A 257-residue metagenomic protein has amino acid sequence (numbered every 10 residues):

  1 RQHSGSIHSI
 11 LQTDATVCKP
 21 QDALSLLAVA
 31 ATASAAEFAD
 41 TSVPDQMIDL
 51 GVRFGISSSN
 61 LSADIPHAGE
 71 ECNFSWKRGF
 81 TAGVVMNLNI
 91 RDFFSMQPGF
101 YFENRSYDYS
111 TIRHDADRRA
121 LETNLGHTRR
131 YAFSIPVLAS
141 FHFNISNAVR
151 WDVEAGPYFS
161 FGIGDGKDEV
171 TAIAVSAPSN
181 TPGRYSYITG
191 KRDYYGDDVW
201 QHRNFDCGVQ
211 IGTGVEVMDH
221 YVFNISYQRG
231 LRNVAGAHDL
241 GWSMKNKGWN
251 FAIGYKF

Functional and structural regions predicted by a protein language model:
R1-Q46: Cleavable N-terminal export/targeting peptides
L27, A31-G51, V170-I173, I188-G196 (+1 more regions): Outer-membrane beta-barrel biogenesis signature
A35-G83, R150, V175, K256-F257: Short glycine/proline- and aromatic-enriched beta-strand/turn motifs that initiate or cap beta-hairpins
D45, R91, E103, N144-A148 (+1 more regions): Outer-membrane beta-barrel channels and translocator barrels
V52-S58, F100-N104, V153-F161, V215 (+2 more regions): Transmembrane beta-barrel strands of outer-membrane/channel proteins
N60-K77, R105-A132, G162-D206, N233-G248: Extracellular/periplasm-exposed beta-strand and loop segments of Gram-negative cell-envelope proteins, dominated by
F94-M96, D219-I225: Repeated loop/turn-to-beta-strand initiation elements of outer-membrane beta-barrel proteins
V215, K245-F257: Outer-membrane beta-barrel "beta-signal"
